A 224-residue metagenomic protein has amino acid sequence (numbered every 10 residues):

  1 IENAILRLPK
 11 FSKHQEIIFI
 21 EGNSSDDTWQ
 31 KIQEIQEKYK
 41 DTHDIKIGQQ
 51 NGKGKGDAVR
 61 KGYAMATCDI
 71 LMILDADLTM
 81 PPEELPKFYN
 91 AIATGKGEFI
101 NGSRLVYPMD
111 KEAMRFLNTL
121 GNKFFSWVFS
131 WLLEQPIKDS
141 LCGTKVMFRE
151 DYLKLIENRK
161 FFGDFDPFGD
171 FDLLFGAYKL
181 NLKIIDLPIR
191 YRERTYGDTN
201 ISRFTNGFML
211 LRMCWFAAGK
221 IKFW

Functional and structural regions predicted by a protein language model:
I1, L8, Q15-I20: Hydrophobic targeting segments
E2-N3, D26, Q30, D57 (+1 more regions): Residue-level preference for short helical/loop micro-motifs built around acidic side chains
N3-L6, K10, N158-W224: Hydrophobic helical membrane-anchoring modules
Q15-F19, W29-M65: Conserved donor nucleotide-binding strand/loop of the catalytic core
E21-Q30, L78: A conserved acidic beta->alpha catalytic loop
G48-M65, I70, P82-G163, P167 (+1 more regions): Acceptor/aglycone-binding surface of glycosyltransferases and processive sugar-polymer synthases
